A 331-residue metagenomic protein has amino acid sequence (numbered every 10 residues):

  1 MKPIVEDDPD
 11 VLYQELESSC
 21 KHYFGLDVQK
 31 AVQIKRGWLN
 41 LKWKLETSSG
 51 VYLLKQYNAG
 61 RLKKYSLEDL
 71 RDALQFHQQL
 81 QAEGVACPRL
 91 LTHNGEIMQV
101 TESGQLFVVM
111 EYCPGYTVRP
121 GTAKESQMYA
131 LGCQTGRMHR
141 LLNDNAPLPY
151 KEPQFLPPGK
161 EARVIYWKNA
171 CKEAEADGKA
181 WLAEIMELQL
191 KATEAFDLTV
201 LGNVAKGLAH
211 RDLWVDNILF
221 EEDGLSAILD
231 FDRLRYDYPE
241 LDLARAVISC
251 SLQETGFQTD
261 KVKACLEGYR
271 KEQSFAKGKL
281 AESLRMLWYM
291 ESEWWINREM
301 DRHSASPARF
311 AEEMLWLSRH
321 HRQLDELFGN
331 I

Functional and structural regions predicted by a protein language model:
M1-K30: Juxta-kinase regulatory segment immediately upstream of eukaryotic protein kinase catalytic domains
I4, W294-I331: ATP/Mg2+ or Mg2+-diphosphate-binding catalytic cores that bind nucleotide phosphates or diphosphates via glycine-rich
L12-Y23, A146-P149, R163-R211: An alpha-helical support segment within catalytic cores of ATP-dependent transferases
E15, Y57-S103, S126: A conserved alpha-helical element in kinase catalytic cores
W38-E46, L53-L54, L90, T193-L241: Active-site acidic catalytic loop and adjacent metal/ATP-binding pocket of ATP-dependent phosphoryl transfer enzymes
G95-Q127: Conserved structural core of kinase catalytic domains
G121, E125-A180: A cross-family kinase active-site recognition segment
E240-S274, L287-A305: Active-site activation/catalytic loop segments of kinase-like enzymes and analogous catalytic loops in related
